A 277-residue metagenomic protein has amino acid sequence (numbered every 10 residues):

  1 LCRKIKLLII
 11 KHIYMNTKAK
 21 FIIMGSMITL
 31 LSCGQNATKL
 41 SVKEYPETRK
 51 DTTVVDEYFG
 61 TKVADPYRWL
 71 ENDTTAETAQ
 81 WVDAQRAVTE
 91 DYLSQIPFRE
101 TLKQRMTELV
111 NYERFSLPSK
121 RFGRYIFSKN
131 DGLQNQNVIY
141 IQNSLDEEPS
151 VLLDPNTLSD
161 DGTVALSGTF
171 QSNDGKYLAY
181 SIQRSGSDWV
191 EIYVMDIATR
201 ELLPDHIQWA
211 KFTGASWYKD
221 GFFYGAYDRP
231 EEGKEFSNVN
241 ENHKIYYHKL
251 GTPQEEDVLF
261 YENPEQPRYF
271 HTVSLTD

Functional and structural regions predicted by a protein language model:
L1-V42: Bacterial Sec-dependent N-terminal signal peptides
I23-M24, C33-D277: Beta-propeller folds
